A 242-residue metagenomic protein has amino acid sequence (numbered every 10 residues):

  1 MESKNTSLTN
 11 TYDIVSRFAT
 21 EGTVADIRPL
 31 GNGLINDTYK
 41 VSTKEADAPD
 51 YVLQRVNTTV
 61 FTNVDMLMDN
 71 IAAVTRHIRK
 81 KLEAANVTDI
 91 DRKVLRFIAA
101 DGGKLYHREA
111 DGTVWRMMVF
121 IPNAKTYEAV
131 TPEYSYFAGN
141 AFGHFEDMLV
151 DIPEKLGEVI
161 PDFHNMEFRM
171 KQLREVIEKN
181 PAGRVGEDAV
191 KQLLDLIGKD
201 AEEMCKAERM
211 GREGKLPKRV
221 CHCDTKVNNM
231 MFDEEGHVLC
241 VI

Functional and structural regions predicted by a protein language model:
M1-R28, V74, I78: Juxta-kinase regulatory segment immediately upstream of eukaryotic protein kinase catalytic domains
E2-N5, R28-N32, Q54-D65, I121-A141 (+2 more regions): ATP-dependent phospho-/nucleotidyl transfer catalytic cores
T20-E45: ATP-binding glycine-rich phosphate-binding loop
T38-K40, M117, V220: Conserved hydrophobic/aromatic beta-strand scaffold that supports enzyme active sites
A46-N70, R76-L156: ATP-binding pocket architecture of kinase catalytic cores
T225: Hydrophobic HxD+1 residue recognition
N228-M231: Catalytic-loop signature of eukaryotic-like protein kinases
C240-I242: Pre-DFG segment of protein kinase catalytic domains
